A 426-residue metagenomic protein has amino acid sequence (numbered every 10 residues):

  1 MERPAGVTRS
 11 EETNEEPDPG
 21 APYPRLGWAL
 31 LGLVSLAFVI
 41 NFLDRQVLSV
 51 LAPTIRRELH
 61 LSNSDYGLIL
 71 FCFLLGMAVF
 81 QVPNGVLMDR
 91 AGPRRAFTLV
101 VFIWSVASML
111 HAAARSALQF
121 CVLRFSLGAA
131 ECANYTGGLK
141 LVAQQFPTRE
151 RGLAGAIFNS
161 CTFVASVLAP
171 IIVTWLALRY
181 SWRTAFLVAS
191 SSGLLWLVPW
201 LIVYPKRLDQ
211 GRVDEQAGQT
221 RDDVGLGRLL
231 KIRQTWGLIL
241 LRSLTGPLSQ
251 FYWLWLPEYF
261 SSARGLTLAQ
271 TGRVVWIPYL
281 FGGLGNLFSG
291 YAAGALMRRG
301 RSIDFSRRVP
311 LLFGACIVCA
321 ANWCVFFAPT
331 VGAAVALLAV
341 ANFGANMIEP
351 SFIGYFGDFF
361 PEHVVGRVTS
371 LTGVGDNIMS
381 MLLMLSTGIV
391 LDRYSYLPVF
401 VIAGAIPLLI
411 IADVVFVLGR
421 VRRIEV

Functional and structural regions predicted by a protein language model:
E15-Y23, R207-I239, A263: Juxtamembrane intracellular "pre-TM" segments in multi-pass secondary transporters
A29-N63, N84, Y252-P257: Extracytoplasmic
L48-S49, R233-L287, E349, I353: Extracytoplasmic gate region of multi-pass secondary transporters
H60, G92, A113-Q119, P147 (+2 more regions): Helix-breaking motifs and short loop linkers at transmembrane-helix boundaries and internal kinks in secondary membrane
V79-L118: Conserved MFS/SLC helix-loop-helix module at the cytosolic interface between two early adjacent transmembrane helices
R95-M109, F305-W323, G404: Structural signature of the two symmetry-related core transmembrane helices
L123-T162: Cytoplasmic helix-loop-helix junction between adjacent transmembrane helices in 12-TM secondary transporters
F158-L208: Helix-loop-helix hairpin linking two adjacent transmembrane segments in secondary transporters
